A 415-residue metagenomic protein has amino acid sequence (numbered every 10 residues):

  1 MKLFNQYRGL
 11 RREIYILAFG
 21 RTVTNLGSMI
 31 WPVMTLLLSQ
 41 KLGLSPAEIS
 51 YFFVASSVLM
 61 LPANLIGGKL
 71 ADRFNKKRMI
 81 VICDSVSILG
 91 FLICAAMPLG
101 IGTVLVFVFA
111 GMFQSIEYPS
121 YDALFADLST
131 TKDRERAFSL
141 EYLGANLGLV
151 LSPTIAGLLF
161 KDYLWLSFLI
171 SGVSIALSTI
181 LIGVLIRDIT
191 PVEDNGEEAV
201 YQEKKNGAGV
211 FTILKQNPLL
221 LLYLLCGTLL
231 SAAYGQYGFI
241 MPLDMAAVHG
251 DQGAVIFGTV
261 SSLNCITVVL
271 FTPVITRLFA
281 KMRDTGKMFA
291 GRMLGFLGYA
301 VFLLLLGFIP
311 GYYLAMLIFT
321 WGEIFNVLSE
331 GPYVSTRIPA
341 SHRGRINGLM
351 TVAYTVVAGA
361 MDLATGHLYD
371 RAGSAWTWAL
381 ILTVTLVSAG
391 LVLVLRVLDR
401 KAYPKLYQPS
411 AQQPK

Functional and structural regions predicted by a protein language model:
M1-R11, I189-Y223, S410-K415: Juxtamembrane intracellular "pre-TM" segments in multi-pass secondary transporters
F4-S57, L219-C226, L230-I256: Helix-loop boundary and gating motifs at the non-cytosolic
M29, S57-L65, L149-V150, C265-P273 (+1 more regions): Residue-level signature of mid-helix packing/kink "hotspots" within the transmembrane helices of 12-pass Major
L61-P98: Conserved MFS/SLC helix-loop-helix module at the cytosolic interface between two early adjacent transmembrane helices
A63-N75, F160, F271-D284, Y369: Helix-to-loop junctions at the C-terminal end of transmembrane segments in multipass secondary transporters
R78-L92, G286-V301: Structural signature of the two symmetry-related core transmembrane helices
V108-A145: Cytoplasmic helix-loop-helix junction between adjacent transmembrane helices in 12-TM secondary transporters
S341-R371: A late C-terminal transmembrane helix in Major Facilitator Superfamily
